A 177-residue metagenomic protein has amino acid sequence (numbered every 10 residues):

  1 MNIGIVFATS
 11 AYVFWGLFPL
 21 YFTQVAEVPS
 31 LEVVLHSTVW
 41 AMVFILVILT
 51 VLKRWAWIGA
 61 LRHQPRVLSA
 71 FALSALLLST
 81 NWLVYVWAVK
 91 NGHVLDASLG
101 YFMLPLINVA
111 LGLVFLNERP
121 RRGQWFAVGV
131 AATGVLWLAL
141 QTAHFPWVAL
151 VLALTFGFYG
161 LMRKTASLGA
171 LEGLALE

Functional and structural regions predicted by a protein language model:
M1-E32, T133-T165: Glycine-/small-residue-enriched transmembrane alpha-helix faces in small-molecule transporters and effluxers
M1-S10, V43-F71, R122: Membrane-interface interhelical linkers
G4-V6, E32-V51, G169-E177: Hydrophobic alpha-helical transmembrane segments of multi-pass integral membrane proteins, especially transporters
G16, L46, A75-L83, P105-A110 (+1 more regions): Hydrophobic/small/kink-forming positions within alpha-helical transmembrane segments of polytopic membrane proteins
V25, V33, A88-V89, V114-L116 (+2 more regions): Hydrophobic/aromatic residues within transmembrane alpha-helices of multi-pass small-molecule transporters
E27-E32, L83-G100, L171: Structural motif at transmembrane-helix junctions in multi-pass transporters
W57-L95, W137: Specific transmembrane alpha-helical segments of multi-pass solute transporters/efflux pumps, especially DMT/EamA
W87, L104-G123: C-terminal transmembrane-helix exit sites in multi-pass transporters
